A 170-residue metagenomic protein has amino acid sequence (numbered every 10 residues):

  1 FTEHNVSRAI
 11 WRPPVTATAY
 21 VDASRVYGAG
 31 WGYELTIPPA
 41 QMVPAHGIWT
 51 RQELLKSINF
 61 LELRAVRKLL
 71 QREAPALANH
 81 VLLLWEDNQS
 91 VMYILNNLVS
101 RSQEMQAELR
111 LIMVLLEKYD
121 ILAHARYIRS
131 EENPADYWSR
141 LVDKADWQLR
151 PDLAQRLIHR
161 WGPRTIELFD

Functional and structural regions predicted by a protein language model:
F1-A9: Amphipathic alpha-helical
R12-V26: Two-metal-ion RNase H-like nuclease active-site motif
T16-T18, G30, Q41, H80-L83 (+1 more regions): Beta-sheet entry/capping signal
D22, G32-Q41, E86: Short conserved beta-strand segments at catalytic cores or DNA/RNA-binding microdomains of nucleic-acid binding
S24-W31, A78: Short, flexible loop/turn motifs enriched in small residues
T36-R64, R72, S90-Q103: A short, polar/acidic, helix/strand-boundary loop motif
L70-V142: RNase H catalytic domain
I121, W138-D170: Flexible, low-complexity interdomain linkers flanking nucleic-acid-processing modules
